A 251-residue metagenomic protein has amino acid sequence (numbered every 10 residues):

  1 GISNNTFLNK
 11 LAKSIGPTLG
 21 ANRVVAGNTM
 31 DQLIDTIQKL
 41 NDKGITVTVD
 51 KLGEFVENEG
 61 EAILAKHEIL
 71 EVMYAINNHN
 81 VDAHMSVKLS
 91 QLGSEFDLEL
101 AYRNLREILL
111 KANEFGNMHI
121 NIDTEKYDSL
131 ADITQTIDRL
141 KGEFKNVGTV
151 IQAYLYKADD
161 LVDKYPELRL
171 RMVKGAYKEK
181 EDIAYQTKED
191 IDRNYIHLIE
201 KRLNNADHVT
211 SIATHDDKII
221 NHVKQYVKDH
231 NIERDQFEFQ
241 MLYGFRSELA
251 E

Functional and structural regions predicted by a protein language model:
G1-E251: Positively charged, amphipathic and often flexible ligand-engagement surfaces
